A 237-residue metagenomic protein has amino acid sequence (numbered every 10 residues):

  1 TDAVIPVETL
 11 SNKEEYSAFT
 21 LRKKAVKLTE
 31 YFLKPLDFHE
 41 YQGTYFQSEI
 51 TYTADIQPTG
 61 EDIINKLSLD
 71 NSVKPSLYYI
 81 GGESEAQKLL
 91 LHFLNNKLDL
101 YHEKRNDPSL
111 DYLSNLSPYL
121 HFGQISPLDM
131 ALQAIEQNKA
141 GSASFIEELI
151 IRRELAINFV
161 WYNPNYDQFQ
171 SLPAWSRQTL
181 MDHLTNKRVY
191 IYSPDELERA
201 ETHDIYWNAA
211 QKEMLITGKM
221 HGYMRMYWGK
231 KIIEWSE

Functional and structural regions predicted by a protein language model:
D2-I5: Short beta-alpha junction loops
V7, S11-S171: Glycine/tryptophan-enriched, flexible segments
L33, W161, G222, S236-E237: Short linear functional motifs in flexible/disordered or boundary regions
Q57-I64, Y101-R105, L180-L184, P194 (+2 more regions): Membrane-targeting and insertion segments and their boundary/processing signals
E147, R152, A156-N208: Aromatic-anchored, charged helix-turn/loop surface patch used as a conserved interaction hotspot
N186-S236: C-terminal structural cap/anchor segments
